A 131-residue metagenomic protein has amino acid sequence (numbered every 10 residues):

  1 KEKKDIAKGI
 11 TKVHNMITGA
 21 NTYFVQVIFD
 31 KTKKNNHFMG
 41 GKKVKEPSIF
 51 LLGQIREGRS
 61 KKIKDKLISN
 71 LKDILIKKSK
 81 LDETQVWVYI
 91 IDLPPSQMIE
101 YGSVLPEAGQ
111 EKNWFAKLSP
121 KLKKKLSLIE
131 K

Functional and structural regions predicted by a protein language model:
K1-K131: A domain-level signal for the structural core that forms small-molecule/cofactor-binding pockets and catalytic centers
